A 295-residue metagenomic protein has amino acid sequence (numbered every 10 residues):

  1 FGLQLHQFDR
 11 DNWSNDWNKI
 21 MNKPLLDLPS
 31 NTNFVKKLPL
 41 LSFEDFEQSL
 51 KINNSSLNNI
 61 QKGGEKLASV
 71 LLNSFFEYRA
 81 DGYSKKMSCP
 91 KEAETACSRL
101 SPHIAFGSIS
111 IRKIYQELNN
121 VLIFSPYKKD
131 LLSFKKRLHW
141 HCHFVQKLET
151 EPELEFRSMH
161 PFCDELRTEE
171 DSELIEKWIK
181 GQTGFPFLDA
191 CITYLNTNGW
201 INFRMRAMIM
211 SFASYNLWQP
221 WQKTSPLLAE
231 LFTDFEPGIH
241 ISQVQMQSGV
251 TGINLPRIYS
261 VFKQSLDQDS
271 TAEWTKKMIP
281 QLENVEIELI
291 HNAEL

Functional and structural regions predicted by a protein language model:
F1-F134, V145, T251-L295: Active-site "lid/cap" and pocket-lining segments within catalytic core domains
A96-E288: Active-site-proximal binding-pocket segments
